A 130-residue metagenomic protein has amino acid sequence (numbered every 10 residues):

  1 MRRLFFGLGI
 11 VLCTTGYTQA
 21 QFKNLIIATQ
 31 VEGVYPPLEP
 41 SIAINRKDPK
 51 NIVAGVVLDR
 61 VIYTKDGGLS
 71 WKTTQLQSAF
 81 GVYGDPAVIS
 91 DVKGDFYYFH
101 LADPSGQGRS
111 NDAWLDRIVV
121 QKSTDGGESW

Functional and structural regions predicted by a protein language model:
M1-L4: Positively charged n-region of N-terminal signal peptides that target proteins for export
F6-G7, K23: Compositionally biased, low-structure terminal segments
G7-T15: Bacterial N-terminal signal peptides
Q19-W130: C-terminal PAP-associated
